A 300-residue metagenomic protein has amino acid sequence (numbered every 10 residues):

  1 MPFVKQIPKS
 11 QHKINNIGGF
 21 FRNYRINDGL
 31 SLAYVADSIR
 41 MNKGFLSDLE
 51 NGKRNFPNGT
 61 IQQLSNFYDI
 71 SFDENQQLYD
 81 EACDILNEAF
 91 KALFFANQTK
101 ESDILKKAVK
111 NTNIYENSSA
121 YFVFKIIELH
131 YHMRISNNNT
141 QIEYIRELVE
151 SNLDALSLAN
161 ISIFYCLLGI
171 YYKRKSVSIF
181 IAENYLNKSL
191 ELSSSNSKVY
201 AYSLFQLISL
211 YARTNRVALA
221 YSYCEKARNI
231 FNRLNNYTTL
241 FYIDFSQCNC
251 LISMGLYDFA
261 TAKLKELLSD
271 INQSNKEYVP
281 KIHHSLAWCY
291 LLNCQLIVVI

Functional and structural regions predicted by a protein language model:
M1, P57-E74: DNA major-groove recognition helix of helix-turn-helix/homeodomain DNA-binding modules
M1-D28: A short, Lys/Arg-rich alpha-helix, primarily the initiator
K9, M41, D80, E116 (+4 more regions): Structural signature of alpha-solenoid helical repeat scaffolds
D28-D48: Short alpha-helical DNA-recognition segment
N66-I135, S274-V279: Charged, helix-prone or intrinsically disordered regulatory segments positioned adjacent to compact structured domains
D84-A96, V123-N137, S162-V177, V199-R216 (+2 more regions): Tandem amphipathic alpha-helical repeat scaffolds
K106-N113, R146-D154, L186-S194, C224-N236 (+2 more regions): Amphipathic alpha-helical segments of tetratricopeptide repeats
